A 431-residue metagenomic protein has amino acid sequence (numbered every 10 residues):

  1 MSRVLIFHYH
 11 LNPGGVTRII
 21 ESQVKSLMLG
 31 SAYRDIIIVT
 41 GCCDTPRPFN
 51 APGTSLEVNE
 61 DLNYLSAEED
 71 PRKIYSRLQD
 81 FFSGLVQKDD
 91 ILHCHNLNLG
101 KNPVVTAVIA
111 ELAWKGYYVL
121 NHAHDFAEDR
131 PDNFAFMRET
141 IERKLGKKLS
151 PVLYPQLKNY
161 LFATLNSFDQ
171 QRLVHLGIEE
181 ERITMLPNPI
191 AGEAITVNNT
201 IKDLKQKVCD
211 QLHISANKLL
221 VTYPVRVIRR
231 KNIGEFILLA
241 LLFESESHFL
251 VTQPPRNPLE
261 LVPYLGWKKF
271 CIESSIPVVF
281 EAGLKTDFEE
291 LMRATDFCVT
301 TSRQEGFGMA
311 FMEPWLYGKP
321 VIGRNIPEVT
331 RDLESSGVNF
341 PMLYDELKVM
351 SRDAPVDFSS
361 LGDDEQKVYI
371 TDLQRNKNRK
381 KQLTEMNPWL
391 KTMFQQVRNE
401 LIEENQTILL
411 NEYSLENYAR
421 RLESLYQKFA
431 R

Functional and structural regions predicted by a protein language model:
M1-R431: Catalytic cores of nucleotide-sugar-dependent glycosyltransferases that transfer UDP/GDP/TDP-activated
